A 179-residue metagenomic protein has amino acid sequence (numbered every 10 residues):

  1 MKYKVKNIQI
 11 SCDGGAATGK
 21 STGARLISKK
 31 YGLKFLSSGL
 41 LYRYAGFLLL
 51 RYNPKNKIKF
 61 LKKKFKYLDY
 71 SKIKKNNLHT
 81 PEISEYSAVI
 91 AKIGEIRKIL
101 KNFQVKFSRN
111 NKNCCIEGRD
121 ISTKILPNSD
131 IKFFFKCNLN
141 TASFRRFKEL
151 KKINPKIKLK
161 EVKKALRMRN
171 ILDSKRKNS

Functional and structural regions predicted by a protein language model:
M1-N7: Phosphate-binding P-loop
I10-C12: Hydrophobic anchor at the beta1->P-loop junction of P-loop NTPases
G15-T18: ATP-binding Walker
S21: Walker A/P-loop
S28-S38, R51-P54: Post-Walker A helix-loop "phosphate-sensing" segment adjacent to the P-loop in P-loop NTPases
L40-C114, D120-L126, N140-F144, K148-E149 (+1 more regions): ATP-dependent small-molecule kinase phosphotransfer cores that center on conserved nucleotide phosphate-binding segments
C114, D130-F134: Short, well-ordered beta-strand core segments
